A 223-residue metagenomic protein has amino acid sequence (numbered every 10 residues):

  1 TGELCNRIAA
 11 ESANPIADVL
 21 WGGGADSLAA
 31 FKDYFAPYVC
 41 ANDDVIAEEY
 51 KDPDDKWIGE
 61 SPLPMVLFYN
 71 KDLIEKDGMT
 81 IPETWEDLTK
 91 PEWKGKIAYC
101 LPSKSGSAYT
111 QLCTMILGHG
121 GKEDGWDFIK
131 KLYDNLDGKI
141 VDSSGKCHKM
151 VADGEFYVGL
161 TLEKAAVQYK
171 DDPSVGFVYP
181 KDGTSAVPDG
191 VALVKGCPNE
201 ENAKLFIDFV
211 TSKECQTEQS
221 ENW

Functional and structural regions predicted by a protein language model:
T1-A9, P15-E155: Extracytoplasmic ligand-binding site segments that recognize negatively charged/polar headgroups
D26-F31, A152, F156-S174, W223: A ligand-binding cleft/hinge motif common to bilobed small-molecule-binding domains
L28, I74, A166, C215-Q216: A generic structural signal for short hydrophobic patches within well-formed alpha-helices
E48-E49, L63, I129-Y133, I140-V141 (+1 more regions): Periplasmic-binding protein-like
F68-L73, C113-L117, V187-N202, E218-Q219: A bilobed periplasmic-binding-protein/Venus flytrap-type ligand-binding module shared by bacterial periplasmic
E92-C100, F209-W223: Periplasmic-binding protein-like
D124-F128, L162, D189, P198-V210 (+1 more regions): Short amphipathic alpha-helical coupling segments at ligand-binding clamshell hinges and other catalytic/signaling
